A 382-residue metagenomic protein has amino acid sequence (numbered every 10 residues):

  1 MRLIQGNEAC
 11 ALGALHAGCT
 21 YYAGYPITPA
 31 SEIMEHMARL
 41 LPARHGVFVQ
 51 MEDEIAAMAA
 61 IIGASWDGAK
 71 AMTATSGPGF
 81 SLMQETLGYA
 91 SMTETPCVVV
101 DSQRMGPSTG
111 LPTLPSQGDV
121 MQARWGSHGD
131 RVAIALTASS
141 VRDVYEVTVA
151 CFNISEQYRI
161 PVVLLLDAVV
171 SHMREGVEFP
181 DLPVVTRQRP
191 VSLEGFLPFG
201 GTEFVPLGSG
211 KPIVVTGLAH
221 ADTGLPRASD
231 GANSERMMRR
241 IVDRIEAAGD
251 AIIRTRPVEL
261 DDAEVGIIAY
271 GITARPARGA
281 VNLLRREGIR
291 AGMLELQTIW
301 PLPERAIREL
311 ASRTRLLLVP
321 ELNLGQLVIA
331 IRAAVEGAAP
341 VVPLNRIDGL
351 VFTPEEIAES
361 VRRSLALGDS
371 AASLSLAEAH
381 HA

Functional and structural regions predicted by a protein language model:
M1-W125, V132, V149, A168 (+4 more regions): Thiamine diphosphate
Q5-A9, D243-V265, R278: Glycine-/acidic-rich phosphate or pyrophosphate-binding loops and their flanking alpha/beta elements
A38-A43, D243-R244, G279-M293, G337-A338: Short helix-loop-beta junction
A133-V191, E356-A382: Structural signature of the thiamine diphosphate
R159-P257: Conformationally flexible catalytic loops at phosphate/diphosphate-handling active centers
A274-L310: Generic long, charged, amphipathic alpha-helical segments
R315, E321-A382: Peripheral docking tails and interdomain loops at the edges of cofactor- or intermediate-handling domains
